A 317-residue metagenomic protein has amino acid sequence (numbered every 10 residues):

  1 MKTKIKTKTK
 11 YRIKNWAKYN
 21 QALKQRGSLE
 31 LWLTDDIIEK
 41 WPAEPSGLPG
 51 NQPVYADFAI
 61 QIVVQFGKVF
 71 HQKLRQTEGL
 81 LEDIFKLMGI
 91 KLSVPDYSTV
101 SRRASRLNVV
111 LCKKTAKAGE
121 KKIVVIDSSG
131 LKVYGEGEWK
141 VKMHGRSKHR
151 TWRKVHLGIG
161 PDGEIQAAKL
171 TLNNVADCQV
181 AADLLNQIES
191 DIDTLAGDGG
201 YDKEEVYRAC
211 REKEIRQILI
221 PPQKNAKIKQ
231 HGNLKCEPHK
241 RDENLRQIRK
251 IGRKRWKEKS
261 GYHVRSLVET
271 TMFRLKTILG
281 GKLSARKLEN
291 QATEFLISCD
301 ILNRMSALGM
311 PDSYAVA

Functional and structural regions predicted by a protein language model:
M1-P49, I62, L92, V109-G119 (+1 more regions): Charged, often Cys/His-bearing segments associated with DNA-binding zinc-finger transcription factors
K2-R12, G199-K276: Helix-centered, glycine/charged polyanion-binding patches within enzymatic domains that contact phosphate-containing
T9, L29, K121-V124, V264 (+2 more regions): A generic secondary-structure signal marking the coil-to-beta-strand transition
T9-A17, Q21, G27-L31, D36-E39 (+8 more regions): Flexible, active-site-adjacent loop/turn segments at secondary-structure boundaries
G47-Q61, Q65, V69-R75, G79 (+5 more regions): Polybasic low-complexity intrinsically disordered regions
D57, Q61, Q65-V69, K254-A317: Basic, amphipathic alpha-helical segments enriched in Lys/Arg and hydrophobic/aromatic residues
G89: Glycine-rich tight-turn/loop motif centered on a GG-T
